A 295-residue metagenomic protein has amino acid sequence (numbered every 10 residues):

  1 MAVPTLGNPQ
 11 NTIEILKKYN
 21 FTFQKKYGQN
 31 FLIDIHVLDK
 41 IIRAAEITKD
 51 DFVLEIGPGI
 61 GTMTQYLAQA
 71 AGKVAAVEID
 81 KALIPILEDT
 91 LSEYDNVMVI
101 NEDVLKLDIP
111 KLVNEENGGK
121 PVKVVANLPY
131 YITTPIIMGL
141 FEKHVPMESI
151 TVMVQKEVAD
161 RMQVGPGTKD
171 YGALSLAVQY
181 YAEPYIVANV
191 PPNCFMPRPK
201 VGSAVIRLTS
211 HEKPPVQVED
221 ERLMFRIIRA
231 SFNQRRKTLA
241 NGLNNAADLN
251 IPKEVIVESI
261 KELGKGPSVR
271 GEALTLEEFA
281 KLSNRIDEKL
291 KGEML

Functional and structural regions predicted by a protein language model:
M1-A230, K261, E272, K281-L295: Catalytic cores of RNA-modifying enzymes
R226-A230, G242-A247: Short, glycine/charged-rich beta-strand-loop motifs at protein surfaces that mediate ligand recognition and catalysis
N233-R235: Active-site-proximal catalytic alpha-helix in oxidoreductases
L249-I286: RNA substrate-recognition surfaces in RNA-acting enzymes
